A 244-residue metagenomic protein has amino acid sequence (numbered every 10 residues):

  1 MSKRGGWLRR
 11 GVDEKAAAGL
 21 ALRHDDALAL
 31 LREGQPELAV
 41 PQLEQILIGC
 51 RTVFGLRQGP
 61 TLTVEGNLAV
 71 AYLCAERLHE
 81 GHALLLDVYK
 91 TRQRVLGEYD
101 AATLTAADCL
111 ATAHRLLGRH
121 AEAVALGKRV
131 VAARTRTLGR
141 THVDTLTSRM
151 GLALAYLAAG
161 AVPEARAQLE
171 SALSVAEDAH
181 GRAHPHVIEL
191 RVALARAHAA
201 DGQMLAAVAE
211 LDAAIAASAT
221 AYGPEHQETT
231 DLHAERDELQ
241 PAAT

Functional and structural regions predicted by a protein language model:
M1-T244: Intrinsic-disorder-linked linear interaction elements in eukaryotic regulatory proteins
